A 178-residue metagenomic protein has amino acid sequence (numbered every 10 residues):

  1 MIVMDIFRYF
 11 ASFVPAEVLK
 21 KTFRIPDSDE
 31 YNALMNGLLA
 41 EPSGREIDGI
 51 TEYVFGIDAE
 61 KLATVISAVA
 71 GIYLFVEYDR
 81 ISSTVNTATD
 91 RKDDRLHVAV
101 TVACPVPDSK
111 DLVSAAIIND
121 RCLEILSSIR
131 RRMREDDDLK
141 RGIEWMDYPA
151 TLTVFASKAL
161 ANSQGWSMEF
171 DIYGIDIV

Functional and structural regions predicted by a protein language model:
M1-T89: Small/polar-rich, solvent-exposed N-terminal microdomains that initiate assembly or binding
S83-T84, K110, D176-V178: Short, surface-exposed beta-strand/loop "edge" segments at domain boundaries and coil↔beta transitions
T84-K92, F155-N162: Exposed beta-sheet edge/beta-hairpin loop segments within beta-rich domains
T89-R95, A103-R131: Extracellular/virion structural assembly segments
K92-P107, A161-D176: Oligomerization/assembly interface segments of phage tail-like spikes and tubes
I118-Y173: Acidic-leaning, charged glycine-interspersed low-complexity segments
